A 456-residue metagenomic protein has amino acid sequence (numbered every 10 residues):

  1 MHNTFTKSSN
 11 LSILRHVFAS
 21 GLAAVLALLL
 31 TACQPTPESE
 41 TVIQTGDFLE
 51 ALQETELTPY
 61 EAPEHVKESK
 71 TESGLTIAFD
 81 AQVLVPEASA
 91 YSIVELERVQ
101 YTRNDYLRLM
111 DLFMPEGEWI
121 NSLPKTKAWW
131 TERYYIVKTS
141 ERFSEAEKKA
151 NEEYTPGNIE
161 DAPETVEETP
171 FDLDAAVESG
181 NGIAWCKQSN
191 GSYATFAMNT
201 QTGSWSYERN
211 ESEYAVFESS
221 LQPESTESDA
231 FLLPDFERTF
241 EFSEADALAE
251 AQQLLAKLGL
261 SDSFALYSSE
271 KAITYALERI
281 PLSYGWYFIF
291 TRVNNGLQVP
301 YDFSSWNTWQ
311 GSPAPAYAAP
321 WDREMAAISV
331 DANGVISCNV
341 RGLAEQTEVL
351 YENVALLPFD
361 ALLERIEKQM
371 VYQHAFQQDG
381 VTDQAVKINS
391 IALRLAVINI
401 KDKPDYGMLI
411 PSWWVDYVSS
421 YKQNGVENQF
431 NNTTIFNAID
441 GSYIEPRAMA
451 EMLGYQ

Functional and structural regions predicted by a protein language model:
M1-T55: Gram-positive cell-envelope targeting signals
C33-Y317, L453-G454: Preferential activation on post-signal-peptide N-terminal prodomains/segments of secreted or lumenal proteins
T200, S204-L232, W321-A355, F430-Q456: A short, surface-exposed interaction/processing loop segment used at functional sites
A249-Q423, E451, Q456: Segments that shape or occlude catalytic/ligand-binding pockets
V426-N428: Beta-sandwich strand segments
